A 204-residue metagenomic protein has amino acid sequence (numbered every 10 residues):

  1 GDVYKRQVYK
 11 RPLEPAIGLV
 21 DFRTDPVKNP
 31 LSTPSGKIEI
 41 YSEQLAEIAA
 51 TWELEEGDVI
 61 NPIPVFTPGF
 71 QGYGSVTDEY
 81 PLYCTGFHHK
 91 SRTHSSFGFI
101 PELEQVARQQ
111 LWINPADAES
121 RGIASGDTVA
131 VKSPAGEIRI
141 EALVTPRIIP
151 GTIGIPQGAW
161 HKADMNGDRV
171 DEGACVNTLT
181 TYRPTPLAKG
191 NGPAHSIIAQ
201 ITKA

Functional and structural regions predicted by a protein language model:
D2-P101: Long, low-complexity segments enriched in small/aliphatic residues
D2-R6, S95-F97, P101-W112, A116-A204: Long, contiguous, secondary-structure-rich segments that constitute the structural scaffold of globular domains
